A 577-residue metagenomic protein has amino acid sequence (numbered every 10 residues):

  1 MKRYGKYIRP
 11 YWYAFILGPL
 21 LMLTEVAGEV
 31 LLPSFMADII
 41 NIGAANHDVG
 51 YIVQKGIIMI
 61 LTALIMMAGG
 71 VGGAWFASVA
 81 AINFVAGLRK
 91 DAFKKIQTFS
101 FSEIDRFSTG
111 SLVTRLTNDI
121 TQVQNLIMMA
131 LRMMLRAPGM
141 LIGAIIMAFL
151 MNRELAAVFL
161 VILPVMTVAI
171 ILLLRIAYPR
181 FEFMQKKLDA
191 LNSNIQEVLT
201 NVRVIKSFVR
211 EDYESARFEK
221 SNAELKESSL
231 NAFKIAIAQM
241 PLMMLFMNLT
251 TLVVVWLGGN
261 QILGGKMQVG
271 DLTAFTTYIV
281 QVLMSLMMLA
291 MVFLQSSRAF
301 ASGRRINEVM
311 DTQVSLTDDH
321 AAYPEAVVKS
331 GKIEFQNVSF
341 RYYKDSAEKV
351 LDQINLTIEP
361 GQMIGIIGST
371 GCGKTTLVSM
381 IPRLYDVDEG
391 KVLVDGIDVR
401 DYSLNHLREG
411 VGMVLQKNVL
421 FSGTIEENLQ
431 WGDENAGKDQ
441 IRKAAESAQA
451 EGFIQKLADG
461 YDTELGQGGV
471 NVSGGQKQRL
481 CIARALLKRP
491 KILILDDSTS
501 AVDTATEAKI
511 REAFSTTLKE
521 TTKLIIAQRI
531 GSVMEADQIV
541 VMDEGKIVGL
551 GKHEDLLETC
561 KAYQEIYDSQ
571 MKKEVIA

Functional and structural regions predicted by a protein language model:
M1-P10, L112: A short amphipathic helical element positioned immediately N-terminal to and/or at the very start of a transmembrane
P10, T98-S102, N118-I127, L131 (+7 more regions): An intracellular "coupling" helix at the cytosolic face of ABC transporter transmembrane type-1 domains
W12-G72, F76, F149-E154, G265-V269: Transmembrane helix-loop-helix hairpins at lipid-water interfaces of multipass membrane proteins, especially the type-1
L20, L32, I57, G69 (+5 more regions): Hydrophobic alpha-helical transmembrane segments of ABC transporter permease domains
A45-H47, I82, K90-T114, N118-I120 (+6 more regions): Short intracellular "coupling" helices and adjacent cytoplasmic loop segments at the cytosolic face of multi-pass
H47-Q54, M147-V161, N231-R305, V309-M310: Helix-loop-helix
A326-A577: ABC-type nucleotide-binding domain
